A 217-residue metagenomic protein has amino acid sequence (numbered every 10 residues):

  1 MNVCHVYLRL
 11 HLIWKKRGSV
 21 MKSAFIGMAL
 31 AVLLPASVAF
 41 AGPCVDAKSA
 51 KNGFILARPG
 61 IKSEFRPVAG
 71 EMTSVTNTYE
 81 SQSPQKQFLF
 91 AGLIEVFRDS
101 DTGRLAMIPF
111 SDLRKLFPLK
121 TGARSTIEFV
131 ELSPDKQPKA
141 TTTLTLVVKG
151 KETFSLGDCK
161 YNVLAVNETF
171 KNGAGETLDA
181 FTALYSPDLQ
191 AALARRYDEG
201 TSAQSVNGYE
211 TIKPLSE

Functional and structural regions predicted by a protein language model:
C4-V20: Short, Lys/Arg-enriched N-terminal segments with co-localized hydrophobic residues within the first ~10-30 amino acids
S19-M28: Bacterial N-terminal signal peptides that target proteins for export
M28-A29, A39: Cleavable N-terminal signal peptides
G42-R98, V130-E217: Acidic, serine/threonine-rich low-complexity disordered tracts
V96-K139: Predominantly extracellular/secreted and cell-surface proteins with exposed, flexible low-complexity segments
